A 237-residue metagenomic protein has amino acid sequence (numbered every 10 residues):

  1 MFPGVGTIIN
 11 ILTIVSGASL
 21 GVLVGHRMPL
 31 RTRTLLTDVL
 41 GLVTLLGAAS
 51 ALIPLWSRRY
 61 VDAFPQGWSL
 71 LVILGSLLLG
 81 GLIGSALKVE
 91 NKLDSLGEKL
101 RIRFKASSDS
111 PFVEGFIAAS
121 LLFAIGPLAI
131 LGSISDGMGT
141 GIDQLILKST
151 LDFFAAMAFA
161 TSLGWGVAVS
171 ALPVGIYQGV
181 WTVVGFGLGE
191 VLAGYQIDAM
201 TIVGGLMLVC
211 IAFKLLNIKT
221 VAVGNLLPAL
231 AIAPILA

Functional and structural regions predicted by a protein language model:
M1, L30-R31, L87-G115: Intrinsically disordered, low-complexity non-transmembrane regions of multi-pass membrane transporters
M1-I9, T32-R33, S57-V72, M138-Q144 (+2 more regions): Interfacial loop-to-helix junctions that mark the boundaries of transmembrane helices in multi-pass membrane
I9-G21, G25, G41-L46, V72 (+14 more regions): Alpha-helical transmembrane segments in multi-pass membrane proteins
T32-L42, G97-K99, A168-Y177, G224-A229: Cytoplasmic-side transmembrane-helix entry/capping segments in multi-pass membrane proteins
L40-W56: A generic, lipid-embedded transmembrane alpha helix
S110-G187: Helix-loop-helix junctions within the multi-pass membrane cores of secondary transporters/permeases
V169-K219: Glycine/small-residue-rich hydrophobic helix-like segments
F213-I232: Interfacial loop-to-transmembrane junctions
